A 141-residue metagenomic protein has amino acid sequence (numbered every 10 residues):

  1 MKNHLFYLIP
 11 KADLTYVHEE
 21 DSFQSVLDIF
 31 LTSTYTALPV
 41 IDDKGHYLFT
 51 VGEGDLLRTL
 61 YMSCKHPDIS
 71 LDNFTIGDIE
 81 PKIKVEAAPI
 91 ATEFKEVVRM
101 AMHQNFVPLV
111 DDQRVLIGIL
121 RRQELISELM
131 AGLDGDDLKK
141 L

Functional and structural regions predicted by a protein language model:
K2-L14, L71-K84: Bateman (tandem CBS) regulatory domains
A12-V17, T34, L48-R58, K82-E86: Short, mixed-charge, low-aromatic patches
Y16-Y35, I41, E86-Q104, V110-D112 (+1 more regions): The conserved cystathionine-beta-synthase
F30-S33, L38-D55, A101, L109-E124: A glycine-centered beta-loop-beta connector
V40-D43, S63-H66, N73-G77, D111-V115 (+1 more regions): Glycine-rich loops and low-complexity Gly/Arg-rich segments that provide flexible linkers or classic glycine-based
D55-L71, L125-L141: A short, polar/charged loop-to-alpha-helix boundary motif
